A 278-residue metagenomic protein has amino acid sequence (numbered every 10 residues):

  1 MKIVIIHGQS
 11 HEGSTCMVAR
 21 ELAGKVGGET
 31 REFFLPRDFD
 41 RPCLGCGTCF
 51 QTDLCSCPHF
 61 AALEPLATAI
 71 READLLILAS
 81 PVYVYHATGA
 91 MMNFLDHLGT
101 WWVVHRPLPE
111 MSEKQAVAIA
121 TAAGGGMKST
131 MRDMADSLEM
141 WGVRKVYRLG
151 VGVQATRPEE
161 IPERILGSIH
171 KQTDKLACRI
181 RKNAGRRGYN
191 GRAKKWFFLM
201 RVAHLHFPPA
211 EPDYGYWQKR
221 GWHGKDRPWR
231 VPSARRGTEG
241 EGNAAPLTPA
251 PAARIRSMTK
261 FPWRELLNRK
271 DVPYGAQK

Functional and structural regions predicted by a protein language model:
M1-P107, V146, G167-K278: N-terminal beta1-alpha1-beta2 submodule of the flavodoxin-like/Rossmannoid cofactor-binding fold
I6, L78, A118, R157-E160: Short coil/turn segments at secondary-structure junctions
E12, F39-R41, G125, Q154-R157: Flexible, glycine-rich phosphate/dinucleotide-binding loops and adjacent beta-alpha linkers at cofactor/substrate
G89, M127-D133, E159-R164: A short secondary-structure junction signal
P107-V151: Short, glycine-/small-residue-rich phosphate/pyrophosphate-handling segment
W141-T173: Conserved anion/nucleotide-ligand pocket segment
